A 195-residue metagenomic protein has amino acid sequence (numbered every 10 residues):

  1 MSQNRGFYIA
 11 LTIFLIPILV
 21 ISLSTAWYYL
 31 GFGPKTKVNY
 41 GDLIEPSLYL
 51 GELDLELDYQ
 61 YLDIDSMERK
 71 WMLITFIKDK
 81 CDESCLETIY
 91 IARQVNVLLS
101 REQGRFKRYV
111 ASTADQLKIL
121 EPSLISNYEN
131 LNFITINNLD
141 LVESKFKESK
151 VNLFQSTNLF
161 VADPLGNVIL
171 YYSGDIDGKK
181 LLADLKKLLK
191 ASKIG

Functional and structural regions predicted by a protein language model:
M1-Q3: N-terminal Lys/Arg-rich, disordered targeting/topogenic segments
Y8-Y28: Hydrophobic membrane-insertion alpha-helices, especially the h-region of bacterial N-terminal signal peptides
L15, S22, G31-S66, L86-E87: N-terminal "domain-start" segment that seeds a small globular fold
D65-T88, A92: Short active-site neighborhood of thiol/selenol oxidoreductases, capturing the structured segment around
T75, R108-A111, V161: Structural beta-sheet core signal
E83, E87-N127, E143: Structural microenvironment flanking redox-active thiols in thiol-disulfide oxidoreductases
Y109, E121-S156: Short, internal strand/loop/helix patches that form the active-site neighborhood or redox-interaction surface
Q155, V161-G195: Thiol-/selenol-based redox modules, centered on thioredoxin-like and closely related oxidoreductase domains
